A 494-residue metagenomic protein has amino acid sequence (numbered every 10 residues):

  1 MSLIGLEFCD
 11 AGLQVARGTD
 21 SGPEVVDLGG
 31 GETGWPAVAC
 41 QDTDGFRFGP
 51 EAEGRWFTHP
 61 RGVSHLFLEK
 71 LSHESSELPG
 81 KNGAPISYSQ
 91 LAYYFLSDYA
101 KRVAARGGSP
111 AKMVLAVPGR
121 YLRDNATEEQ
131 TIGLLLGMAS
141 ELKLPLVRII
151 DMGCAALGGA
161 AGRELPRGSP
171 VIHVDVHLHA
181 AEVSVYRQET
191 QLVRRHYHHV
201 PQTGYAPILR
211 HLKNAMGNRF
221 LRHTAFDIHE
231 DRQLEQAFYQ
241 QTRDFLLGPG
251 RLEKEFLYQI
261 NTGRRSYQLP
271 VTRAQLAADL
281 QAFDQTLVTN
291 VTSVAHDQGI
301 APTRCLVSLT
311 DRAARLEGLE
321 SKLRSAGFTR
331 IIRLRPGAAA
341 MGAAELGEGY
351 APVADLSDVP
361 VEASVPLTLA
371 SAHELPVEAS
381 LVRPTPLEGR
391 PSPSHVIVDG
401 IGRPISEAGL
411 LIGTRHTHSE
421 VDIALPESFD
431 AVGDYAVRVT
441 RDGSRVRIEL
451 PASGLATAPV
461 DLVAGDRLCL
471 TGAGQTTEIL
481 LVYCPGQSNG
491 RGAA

Functional and structural regions predicted by a protein language model:
M1, P145-V174, M341-G349: Conserved phosphate-binding catalytic cores of ATP/NTP-utilizing and phosphoryl-transfer enzymes
M1-D27, A161-R195, L247-K254: Gly/Thr-rich phosphate-binding beta-strand-loop-beta motif of the actin/hexokinase/Hsp70
G12-Q14, P23-V117, P249, E253 (+1 more regions): Conserved phosphate-binding loops in N-terminal lobes of ATP-dependent enzymes of the actin/Hsp70/sugar-kinase
P36, Y186-V271: Phosphate-binding glycine-rich/basic clefts of nucleotide- and phosphate-handling proteins, predominantly
S89-A161: Active-site neighborhood for divalent-cation/phosphate handling
Y99-M113, R222-D227, L287-L306: Phosphate/pyrophosphate-binding loops at sites that engage ATP/ADP/AMP, CoA/4′-phosphopantetheine, polyphosphate
G248-E374, H416-I423, F429: Helical "lid/coupling" subdomains associated with nucleotide-phosphate turnover
R390-A494: Forkhead-associated
